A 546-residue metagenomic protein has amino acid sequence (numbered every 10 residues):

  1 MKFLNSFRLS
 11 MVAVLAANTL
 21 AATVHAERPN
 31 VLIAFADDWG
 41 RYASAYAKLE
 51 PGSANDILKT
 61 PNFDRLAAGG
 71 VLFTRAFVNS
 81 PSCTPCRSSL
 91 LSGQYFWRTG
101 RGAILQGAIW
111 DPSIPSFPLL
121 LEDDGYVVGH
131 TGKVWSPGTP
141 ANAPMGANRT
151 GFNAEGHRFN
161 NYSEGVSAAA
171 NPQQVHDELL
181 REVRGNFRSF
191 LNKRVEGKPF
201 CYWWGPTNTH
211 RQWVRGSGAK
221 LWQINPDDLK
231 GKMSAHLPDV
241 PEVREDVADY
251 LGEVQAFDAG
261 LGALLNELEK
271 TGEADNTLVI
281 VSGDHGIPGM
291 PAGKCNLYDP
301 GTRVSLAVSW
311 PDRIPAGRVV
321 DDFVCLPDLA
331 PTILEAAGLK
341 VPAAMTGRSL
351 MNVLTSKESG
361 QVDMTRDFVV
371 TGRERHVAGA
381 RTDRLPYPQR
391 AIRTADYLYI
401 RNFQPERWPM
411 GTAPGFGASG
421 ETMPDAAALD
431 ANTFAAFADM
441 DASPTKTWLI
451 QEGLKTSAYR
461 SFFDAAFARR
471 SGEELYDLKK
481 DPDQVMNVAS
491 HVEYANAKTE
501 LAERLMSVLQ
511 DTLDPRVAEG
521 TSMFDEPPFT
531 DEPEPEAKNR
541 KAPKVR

Functional and structural regions predicted by a protein language model:
K2-L4, S10, A16-E474, P482-E503 (+3 more regions): Formylglycine-dependent sulfatase
D477: A contiguous binding-surface segment within folded domains or other stable secondary-structure elements
A518-D531: Short, charged, surface-exposed hinge/linker loops at domain edges that act as mobile lids or interdomain connectors
